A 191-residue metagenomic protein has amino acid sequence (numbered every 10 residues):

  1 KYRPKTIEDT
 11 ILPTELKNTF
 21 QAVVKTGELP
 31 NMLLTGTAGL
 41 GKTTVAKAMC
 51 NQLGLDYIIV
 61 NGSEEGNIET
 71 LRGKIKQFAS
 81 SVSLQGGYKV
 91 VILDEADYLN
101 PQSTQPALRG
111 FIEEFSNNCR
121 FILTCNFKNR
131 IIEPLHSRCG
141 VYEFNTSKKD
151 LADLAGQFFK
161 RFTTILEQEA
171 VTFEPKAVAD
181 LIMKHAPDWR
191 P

Functional and structural regions predicted by a protein language model:
K1-K149, G156-F159, K176-D180: P-loop/Walker A NTP-binding region and its immediately flanking N-terminal helices in P-loop NTPase folds
G54, A170-V171: Residue-level recognition of short, structured coil/turn motifs that connect secondary structure elements
D150, L154, F158-A170: Conserved phosphate-handling catalytic cores of large alpha/beta enzymes
E167, I182-A186: Alpha-solenoid HEAT/Armadillo repeat architecture
F173-P175, H185-P191: The conserved phosphate-sensing helix
